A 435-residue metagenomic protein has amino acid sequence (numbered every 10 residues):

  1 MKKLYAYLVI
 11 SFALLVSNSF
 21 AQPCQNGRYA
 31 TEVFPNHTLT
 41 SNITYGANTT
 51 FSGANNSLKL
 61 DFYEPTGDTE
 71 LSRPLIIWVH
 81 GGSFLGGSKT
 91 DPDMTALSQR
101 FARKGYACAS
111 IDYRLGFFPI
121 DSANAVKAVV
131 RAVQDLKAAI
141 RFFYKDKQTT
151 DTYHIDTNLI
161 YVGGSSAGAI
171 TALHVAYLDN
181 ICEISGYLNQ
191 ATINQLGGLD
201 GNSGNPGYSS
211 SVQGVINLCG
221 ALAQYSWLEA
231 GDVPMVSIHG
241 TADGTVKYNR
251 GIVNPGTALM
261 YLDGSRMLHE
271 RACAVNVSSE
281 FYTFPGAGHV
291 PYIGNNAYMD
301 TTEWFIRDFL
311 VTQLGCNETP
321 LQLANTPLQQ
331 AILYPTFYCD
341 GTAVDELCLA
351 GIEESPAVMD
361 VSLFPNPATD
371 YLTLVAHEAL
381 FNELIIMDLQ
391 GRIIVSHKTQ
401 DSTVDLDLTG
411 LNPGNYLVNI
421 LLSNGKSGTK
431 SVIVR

Functional and structural regions predicted by a protein language model:
P23-E70: N-terminal cap/lid segment of alpha/beta-hydrolase-fold proteins
S72-G81: Short beta-strand element of the alpha/beta-hydrolase
T90-S110: Short amphipathic alpha-helix adjacent to the substrate-entry channel of hydrolases
V126-T149: Alpha/beta-hydrolase active-site loop
R141-G231: Primarily recognizes the serine-hydrolase "nucleophile elbow" in alpha/beta-hydrolase and SGNH/GDSL folds
V233, I238-E280, P285-A287: Active-site-adjacent alpha-helix of alpha/beta-hydrolase-fold enzymes
L323, P335-F364, H377-A379: Residue-level detector of functionally pivotal "anchor" positions at catalytic/ligand-binding pockets or at interdomain
S355-F364, A368-R435: C-terminal outer-membrane/trafficking sorting elements
